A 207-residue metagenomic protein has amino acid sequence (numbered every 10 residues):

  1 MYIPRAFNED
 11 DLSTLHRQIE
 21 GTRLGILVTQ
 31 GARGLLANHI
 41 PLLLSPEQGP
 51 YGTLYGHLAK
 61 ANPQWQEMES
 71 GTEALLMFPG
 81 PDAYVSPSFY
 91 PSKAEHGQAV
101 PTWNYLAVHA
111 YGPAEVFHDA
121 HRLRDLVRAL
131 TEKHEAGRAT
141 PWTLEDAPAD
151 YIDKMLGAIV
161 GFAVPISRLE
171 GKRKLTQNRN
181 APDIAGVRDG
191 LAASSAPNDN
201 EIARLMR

Functional and structural regions predicted by a protein language model:
M1-R207: Binding-site signature for planar aromatic cofactors or substrates
